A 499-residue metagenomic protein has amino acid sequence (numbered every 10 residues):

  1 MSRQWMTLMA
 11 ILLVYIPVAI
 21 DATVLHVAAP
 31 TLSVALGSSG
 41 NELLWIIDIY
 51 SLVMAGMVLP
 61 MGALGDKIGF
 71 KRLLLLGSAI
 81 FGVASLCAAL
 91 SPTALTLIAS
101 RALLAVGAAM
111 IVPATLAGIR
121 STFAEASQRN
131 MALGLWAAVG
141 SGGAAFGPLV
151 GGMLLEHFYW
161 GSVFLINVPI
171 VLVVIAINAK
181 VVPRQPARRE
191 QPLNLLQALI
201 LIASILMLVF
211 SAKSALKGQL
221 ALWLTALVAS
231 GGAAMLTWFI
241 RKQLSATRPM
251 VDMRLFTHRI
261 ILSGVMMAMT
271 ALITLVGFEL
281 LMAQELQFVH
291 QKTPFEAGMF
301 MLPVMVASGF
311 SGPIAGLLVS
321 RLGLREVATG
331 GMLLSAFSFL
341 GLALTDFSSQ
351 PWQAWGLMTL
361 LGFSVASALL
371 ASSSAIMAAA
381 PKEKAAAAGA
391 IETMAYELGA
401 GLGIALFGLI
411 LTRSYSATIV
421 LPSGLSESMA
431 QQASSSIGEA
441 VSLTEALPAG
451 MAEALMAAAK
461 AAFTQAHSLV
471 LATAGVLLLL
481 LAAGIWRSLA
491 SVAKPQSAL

Functional and structural regions predicted by a protein language model:
Q4-I20, L25-V27, G40, L196 (+4 more regions): 12-transmembrane solute porter fold
A28-G56, H290, F295-E296: Extracellular/periplasmic helix-loop-helix junction of adjacent transmembrane segments in MFS-like secondary
L32-S33, L64-G65, V150-F158, A212 (+3 more regions): Interfacial helix-cap and linker-helix signal at transmembrane-aqueous boundaries of multi-pass secondary transporters
V34, A84-A89, L104, N178 (+3 more regions): MFS-fold secondary transporters
G37, G69, L90-T96, F158-Y159 (+3 more regions): Helix-breaking motifs and short loop linkers at transmembrane-helix boundaries and internal kinks in secondary membrane
D48-G62, V112-L116, L302-I314: Central cavity-lining transmembrane alpha-helices of secondary-active solute carriers, predominantly the Major
A63-L196: Helix-loop-helix hairpins in multi-pass membrane proteins, especially solute transporters
G134, E156-A268, T274, L281 (+1 more regions): Hydrophobic transmembrane-helix bundles of small-molecule transporters
